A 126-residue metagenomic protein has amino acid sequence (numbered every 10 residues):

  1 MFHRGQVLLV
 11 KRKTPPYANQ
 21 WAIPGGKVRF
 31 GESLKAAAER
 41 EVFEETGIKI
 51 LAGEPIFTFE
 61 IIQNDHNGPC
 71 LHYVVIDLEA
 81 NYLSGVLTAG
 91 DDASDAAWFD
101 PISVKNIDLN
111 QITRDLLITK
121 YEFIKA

Functional and structural regions predicted by a protein language model:
M1-A22, I50, E54: N-terminal strand-loop-strand
M1-F2, L9, A80-Y82, W98: Conserved hydrophobic "DFG−1" position in protein kinase catalytic cores
G5, G26, R40, G53 (+2 more regions): Structural detector for helix-capping/boundary residues
I23-I56, L78: The catalytic Nudix box helix
F59-V86: Active-site-adjacent beta-strand/loop module that shapes the phosphate/pyrophosphate-binding cleft
D77, T88-K120: NUDIX/MutT-family hydrolases
Y121-A126: Generic C-terminal helix-cap and adjacent flexible tail
